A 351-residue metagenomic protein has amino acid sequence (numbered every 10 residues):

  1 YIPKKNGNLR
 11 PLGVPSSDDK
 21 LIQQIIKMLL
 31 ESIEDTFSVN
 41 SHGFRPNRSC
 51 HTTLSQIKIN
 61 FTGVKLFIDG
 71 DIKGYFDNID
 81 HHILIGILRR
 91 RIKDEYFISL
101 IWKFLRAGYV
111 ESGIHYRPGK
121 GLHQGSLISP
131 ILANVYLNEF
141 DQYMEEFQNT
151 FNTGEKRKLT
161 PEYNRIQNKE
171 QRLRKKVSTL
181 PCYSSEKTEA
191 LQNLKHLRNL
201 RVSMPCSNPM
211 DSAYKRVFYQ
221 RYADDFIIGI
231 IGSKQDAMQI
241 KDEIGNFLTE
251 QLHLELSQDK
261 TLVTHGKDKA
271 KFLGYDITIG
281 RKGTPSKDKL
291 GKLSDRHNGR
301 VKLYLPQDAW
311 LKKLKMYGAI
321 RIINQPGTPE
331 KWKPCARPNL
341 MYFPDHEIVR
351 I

Functional and structural regions predicted by a protein language model:
Y1-I351: Non-catalytic terminal/accessory segments
